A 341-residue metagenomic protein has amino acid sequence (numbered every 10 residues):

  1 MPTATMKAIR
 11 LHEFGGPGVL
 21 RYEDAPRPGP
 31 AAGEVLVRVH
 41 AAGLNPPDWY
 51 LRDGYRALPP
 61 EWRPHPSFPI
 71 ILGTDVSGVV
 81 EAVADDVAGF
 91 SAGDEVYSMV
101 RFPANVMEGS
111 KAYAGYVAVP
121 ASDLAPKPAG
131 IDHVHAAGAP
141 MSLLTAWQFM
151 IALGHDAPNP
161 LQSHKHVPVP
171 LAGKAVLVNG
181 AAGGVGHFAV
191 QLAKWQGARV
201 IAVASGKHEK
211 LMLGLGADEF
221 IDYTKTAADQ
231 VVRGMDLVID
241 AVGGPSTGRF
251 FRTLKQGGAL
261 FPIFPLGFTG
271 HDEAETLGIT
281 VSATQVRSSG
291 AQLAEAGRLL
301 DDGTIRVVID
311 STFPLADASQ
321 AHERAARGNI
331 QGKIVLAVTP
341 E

Functional and structural regions predicted by a protein language model:
P2-A4, G290-E341: C-terminal hydrophobic helical "lid"/dimerization subdomain of Rossmann-like NAD(P)H-dependent oxidoreductases
P26-G43, R56-F102: Glycine-rich beta-strand-centered segment in the early N-terminal region that forms part of a ligand/cofactor-binding
A84, V100-R101, A121, G180 (+2 more regions): Conserved "cap/hinge" positions at secondary-structure junctions
D85-D86, V200-L211, G244-T247, L266-F268: Short glycine/proline-centered loop/turn elements that form peptide/ligand docking sites
E108, P245-I305, A337-E341: Glycine-rich phosphate-binding loop and adjacent beta-alpha segment of Rossmann(oid) nucleotide-cofactor-binding
A137-D222: Mid-domain Rossmann-like dinucleotide-binding core that forms the NAD(H)/NADP(H) cofactor-binding site
Q230-L237: A short acidic, Gly/Pro-enriched loop at the edge of an enzyme's catalytic core that lines a small-molecule cofactor
